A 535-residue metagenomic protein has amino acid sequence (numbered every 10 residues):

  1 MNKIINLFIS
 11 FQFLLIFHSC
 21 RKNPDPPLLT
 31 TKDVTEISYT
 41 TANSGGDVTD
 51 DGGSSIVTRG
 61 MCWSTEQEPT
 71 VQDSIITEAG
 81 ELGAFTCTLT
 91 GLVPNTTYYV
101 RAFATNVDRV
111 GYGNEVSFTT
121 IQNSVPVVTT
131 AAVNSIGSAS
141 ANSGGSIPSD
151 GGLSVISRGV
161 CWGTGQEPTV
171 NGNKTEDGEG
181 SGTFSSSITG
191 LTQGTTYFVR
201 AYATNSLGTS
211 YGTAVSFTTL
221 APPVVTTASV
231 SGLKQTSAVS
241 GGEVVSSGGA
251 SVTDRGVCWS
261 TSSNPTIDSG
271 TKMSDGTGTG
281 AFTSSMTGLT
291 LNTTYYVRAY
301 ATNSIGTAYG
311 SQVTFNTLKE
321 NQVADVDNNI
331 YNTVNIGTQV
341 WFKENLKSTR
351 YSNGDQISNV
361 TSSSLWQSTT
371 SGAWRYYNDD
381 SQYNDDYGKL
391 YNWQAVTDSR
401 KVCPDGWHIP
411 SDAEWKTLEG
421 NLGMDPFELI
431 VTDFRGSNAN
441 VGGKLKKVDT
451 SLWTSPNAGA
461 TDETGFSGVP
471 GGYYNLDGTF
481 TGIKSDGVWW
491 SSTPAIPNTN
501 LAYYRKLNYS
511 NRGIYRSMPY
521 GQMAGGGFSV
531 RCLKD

Functional and structural regions predicted by a protein language model:
M1-I5, D73, V93, T192 (+5 more regions): Compositionally biased, low-complexity segments enriched in small residues
M1-P27, L318: Bacterial Sec-dependent N-terminal signal peptides
N2, C20, A102, A201 (+4 more regions): Short secondary-structure boundary micro-motifs
S10, T88-L89, I188, S285-M286 (+3 more regions): Alpha-helical interaction segments
C20-K319: Short, surface-exposed linear motifs at loops/turns and structural transition points
K319-D535: Conserved positions within compact, well-structured domain cores
